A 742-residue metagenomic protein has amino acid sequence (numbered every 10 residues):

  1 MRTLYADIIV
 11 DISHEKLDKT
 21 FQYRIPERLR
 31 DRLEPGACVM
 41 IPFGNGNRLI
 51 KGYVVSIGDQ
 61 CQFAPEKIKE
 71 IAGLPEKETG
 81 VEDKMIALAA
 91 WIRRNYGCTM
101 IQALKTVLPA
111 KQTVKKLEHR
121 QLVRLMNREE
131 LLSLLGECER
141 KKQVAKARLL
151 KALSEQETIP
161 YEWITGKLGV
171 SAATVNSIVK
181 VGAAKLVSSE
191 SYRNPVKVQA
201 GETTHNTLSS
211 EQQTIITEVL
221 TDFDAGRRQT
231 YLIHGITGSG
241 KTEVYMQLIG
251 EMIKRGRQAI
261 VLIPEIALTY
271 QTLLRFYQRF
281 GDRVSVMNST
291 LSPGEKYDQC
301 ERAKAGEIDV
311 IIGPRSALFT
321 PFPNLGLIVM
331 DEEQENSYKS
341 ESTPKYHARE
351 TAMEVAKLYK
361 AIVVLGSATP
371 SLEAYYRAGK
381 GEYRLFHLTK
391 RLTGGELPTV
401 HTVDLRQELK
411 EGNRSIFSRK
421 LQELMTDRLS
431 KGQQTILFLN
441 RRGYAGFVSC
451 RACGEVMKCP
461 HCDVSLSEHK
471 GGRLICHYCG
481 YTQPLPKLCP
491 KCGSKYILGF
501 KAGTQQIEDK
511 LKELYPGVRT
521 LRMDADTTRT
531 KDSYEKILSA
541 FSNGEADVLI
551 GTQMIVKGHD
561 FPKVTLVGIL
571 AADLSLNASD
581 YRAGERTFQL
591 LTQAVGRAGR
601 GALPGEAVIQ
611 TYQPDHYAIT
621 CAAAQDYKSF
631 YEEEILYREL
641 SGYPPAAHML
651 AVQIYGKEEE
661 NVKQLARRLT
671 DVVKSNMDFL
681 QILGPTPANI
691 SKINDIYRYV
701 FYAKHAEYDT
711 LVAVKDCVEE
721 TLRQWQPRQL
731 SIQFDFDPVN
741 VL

Functional and structural regions predicted by a protein language model:
M1, K16, E34, E82 (+6 more regions): Short coil/turn motifs at beta-sheet boundaries
M1-S367, G379-G395, N676, Y702 (+2 more regions): Accessory, non-ATPase domains that flank or precede helicase/AAA+ motor cores in DNA-metabolism machines
T203-S209, Q213, T217, R227-K663 (+6 more regions): Inter-lobe coupling/hinge segments of SF2-like helicase ATPases
L511, V595-A598, V673, M677 (+1 more regions): Hydrophobic, Leu/Ile/Phe/Ala-enriched alpha-helical segments that form helix-helix packing faces
E660-S675: Extracytoplasmic/periplasmic
Q664, N694, A713-V714: Short conserved micro-motifs at the rims of enzyme active sites and ligand-binding pockets
D671-N694, E719, I732, F736-V739: A carboxyl-terminal module marker
